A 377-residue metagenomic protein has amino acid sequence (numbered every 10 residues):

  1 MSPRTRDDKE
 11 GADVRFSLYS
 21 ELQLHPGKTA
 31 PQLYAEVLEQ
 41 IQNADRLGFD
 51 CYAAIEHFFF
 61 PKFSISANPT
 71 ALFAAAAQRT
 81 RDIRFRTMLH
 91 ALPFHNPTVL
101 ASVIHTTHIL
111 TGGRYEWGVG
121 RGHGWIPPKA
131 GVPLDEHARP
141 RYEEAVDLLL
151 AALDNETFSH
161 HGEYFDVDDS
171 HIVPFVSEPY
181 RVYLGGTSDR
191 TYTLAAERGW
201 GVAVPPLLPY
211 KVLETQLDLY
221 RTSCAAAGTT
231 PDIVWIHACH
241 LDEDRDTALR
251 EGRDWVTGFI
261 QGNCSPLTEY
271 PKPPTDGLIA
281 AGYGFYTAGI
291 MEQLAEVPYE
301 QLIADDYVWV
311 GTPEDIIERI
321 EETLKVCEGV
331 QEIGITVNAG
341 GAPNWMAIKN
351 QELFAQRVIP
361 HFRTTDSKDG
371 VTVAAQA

Functional and structural regions predicted by a protein language model:
M1-R79, I83-R84, E178-Y180, T372-A377: N-terminal beta1-alpha1-beta2 module of alpha/beta enzyme domains
R4-A12, L18, D135-H171, K211-E328 (+1 more regions): An alpha-helical appendage that flanks or caps ligand/catalytic pockets
G11, D45-R46, F73-D82, I104 (+4 more regions): Acidic (Asp/Glu)-rich catalytic clusters
F16, G48, E56, A76 (+9 more regions): Conserved, mostly hydrophobic/aromatic
F16-S20, Y52-A54, F85-T87, Y115-V119 (+4 more regions): Hydrophobic faces of well-ordered beta-strands that scaffold small-molecule active sites in alpha/beta enzyme cores
S20-Y34, H90-T98, V176-G186, C239-D242 (+1 more regions): Active-site mouth loops of central-metabolism enzymes
P31-N43, V103, G186-T193, D315-T323: Short, acidic/polar
C51-A75, A91, H123-P127, L207-Y210 (+1 more regions): Glycine-rich, proline-tolerant flexible connector loops at the mouths of alpha/beta enzymes
